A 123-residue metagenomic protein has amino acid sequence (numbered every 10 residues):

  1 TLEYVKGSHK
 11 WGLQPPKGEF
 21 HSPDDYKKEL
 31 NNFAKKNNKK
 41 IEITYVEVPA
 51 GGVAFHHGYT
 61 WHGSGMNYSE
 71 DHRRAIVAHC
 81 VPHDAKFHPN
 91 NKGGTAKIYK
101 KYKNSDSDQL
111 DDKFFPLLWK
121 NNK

Functional and structural regions predicted by a protein language model:
T1-W61: Double-stranded beta-helix
K17, V53-F55, Y59-K123: Non-heme Fe(II)/2-oxoglutarate
